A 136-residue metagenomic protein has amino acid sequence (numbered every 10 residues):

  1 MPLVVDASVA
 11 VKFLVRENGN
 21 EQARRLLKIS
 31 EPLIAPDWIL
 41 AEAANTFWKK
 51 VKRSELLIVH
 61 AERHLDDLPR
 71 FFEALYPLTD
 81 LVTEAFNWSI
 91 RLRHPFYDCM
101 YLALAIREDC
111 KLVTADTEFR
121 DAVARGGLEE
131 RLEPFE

Functional and structural regions predicted by a protein language model:
M1-I39, K50-R63, G126: Short, well-structured N-terminal submotif of metal-dependent ribonuclease cores
M1-P2, L102-E136: Acidic, PIN/NYN-like endoribonuclease modules and their adjacent C-terminal/linker elements
V9-A10, I39-L40, Y101, E118-F119: Alpha-helix capping/helix-boundary segments
G19, D80, E118: Residue-level recognition of oxygen-bearing side chains
Q22, E42, E84, D121-A122: Phosphate- and divalent-cation-binding pockets in alpha/beta enzyme and binding domains that engage nucleotide-derived
A44-Y76: Active-site-proximal, substrate-binding regions of enzyme catalytic domains and RNA-binding/basic surfaces
F71-A115: Active-site neighborhoods of divalent-metal-dependent phosphate/nucleic-acid chemistry enzymes
